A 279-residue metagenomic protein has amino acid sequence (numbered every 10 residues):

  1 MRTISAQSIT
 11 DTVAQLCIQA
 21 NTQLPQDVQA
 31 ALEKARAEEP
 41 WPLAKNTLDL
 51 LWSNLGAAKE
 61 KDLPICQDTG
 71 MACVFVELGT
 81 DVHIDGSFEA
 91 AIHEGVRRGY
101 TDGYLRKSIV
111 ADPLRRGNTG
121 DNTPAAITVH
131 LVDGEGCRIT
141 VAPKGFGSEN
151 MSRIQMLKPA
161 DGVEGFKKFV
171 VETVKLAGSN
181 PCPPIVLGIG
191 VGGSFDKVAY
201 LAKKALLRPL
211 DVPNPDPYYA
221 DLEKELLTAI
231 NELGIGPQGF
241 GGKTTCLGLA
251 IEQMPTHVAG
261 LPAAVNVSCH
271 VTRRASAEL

Functional and structural regions predicted by a protein language model:
M1-I189, S194-L279: Non-transmembrane, aqueous-exposed alpha-helical and coiled segments at domain scale
